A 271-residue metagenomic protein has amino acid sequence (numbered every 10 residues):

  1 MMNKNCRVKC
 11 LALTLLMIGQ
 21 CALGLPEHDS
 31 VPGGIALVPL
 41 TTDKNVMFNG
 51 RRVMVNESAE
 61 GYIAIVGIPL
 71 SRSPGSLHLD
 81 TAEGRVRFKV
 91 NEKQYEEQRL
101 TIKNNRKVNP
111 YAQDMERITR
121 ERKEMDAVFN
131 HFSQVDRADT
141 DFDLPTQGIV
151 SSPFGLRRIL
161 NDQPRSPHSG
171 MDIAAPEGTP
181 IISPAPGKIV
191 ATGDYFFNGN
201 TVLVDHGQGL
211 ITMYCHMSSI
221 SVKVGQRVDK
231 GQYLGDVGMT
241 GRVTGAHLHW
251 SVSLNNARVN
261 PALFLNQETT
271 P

Functional and structural regions predicted by a protein language model:
M2-L11: Bacterial N-terminal signal peptides that target proteins for export
I18-C21: N-terminal signal peptide c-region/cleavage motif recognized by signal peptidases
L23-Q94: Cationic-aromatic interfacial patches
R51, S58, P69-S71, N91-K93 (+5 more regions): Solvent-exposed coil/turn segments that connect beta secondary-structure elements in extracytoplasmic/periplasmic
R87-N198: Surface-exposed, glycine-biased beta-strand/turn segments
P180-V190, S219-V237: Short, well-structured beta-strand-loop connectors
P184-S218, A246, S251: Zn2+-dependent peptidoglycan hydrolase active-site motif and core
T201-D205, L210, Q226-P271: Conserved, short, structured surface segments that act as functional micro-motifs
